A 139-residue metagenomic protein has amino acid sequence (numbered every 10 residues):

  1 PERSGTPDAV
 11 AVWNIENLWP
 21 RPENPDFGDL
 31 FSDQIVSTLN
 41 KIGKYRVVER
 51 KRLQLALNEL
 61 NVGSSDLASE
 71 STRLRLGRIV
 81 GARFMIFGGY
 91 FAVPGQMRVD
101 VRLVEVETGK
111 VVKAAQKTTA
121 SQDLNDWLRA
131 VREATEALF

Functional and structural regions predicted by a protein language model:
P1-V10, R75-I79, F91-Q96, V104-F139: C-terminal/domain-edge helix-coil "capping" segments
S4, P22-P25: Post-signal-peptide N-terminal segment of Sec-exported extracytoplasmic proteins
A9-P22: Acidic/histidine-rich, surface-exposed loop or edge segments in extracytoplasmic proteins
N17, R52, Q122: Residues that form or immediately flank small-molecule/cofactor binding pockets and catalytic motifs
D26-G28, S32-D33, K41-F87, V93-M97: Short, solvent-exposed, polar/charged sequence segments at loop or secondary-structure edges
S64-D66, L103-V106: Short, hinge-like loop/turn segments at secondary-structure boundaries
